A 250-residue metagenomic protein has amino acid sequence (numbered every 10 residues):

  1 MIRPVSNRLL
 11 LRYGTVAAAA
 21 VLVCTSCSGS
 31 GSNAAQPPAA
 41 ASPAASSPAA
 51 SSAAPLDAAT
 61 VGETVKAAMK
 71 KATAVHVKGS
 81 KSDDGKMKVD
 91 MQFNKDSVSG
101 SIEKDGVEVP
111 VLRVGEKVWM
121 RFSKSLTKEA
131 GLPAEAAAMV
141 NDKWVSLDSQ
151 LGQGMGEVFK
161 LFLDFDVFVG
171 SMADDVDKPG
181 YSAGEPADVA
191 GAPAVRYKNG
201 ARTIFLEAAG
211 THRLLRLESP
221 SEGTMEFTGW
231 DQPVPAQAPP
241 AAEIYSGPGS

Functional and structural regions predicted by a protein language model:
M1-Y13: Bacterial Sec-dependent N-terminal signal peptides
R12-V16, V21-K71, E129-D177, V234-S250: N-terminal low-complexity, Pro/Thr-rich disordered segments that flank secretion/membrane-targeting signals
K66-G85, D96-S101: A short, Trp-centered hydrophobic/proline-enriched beta-strand micro-motif
V77-G79, V98-I102, V118-R121, L206 (+2 more regions): Short hydrophobic/aromatic-rich beta-strand segments that constitute the beta-sheet cores of beta-sandwich/beta-barrel
K81-D83, F93-K95, K104-G106, N199-A201 (+2 more regions): A generic beta-sheet turn/junction motif
Q92-L161, G223-M225, G229: An acidic-aromatic
D177-A183: Short acidic, Pro/Gly- and aromatic-enriched capping/linker segments at domain boundaries
E185-E243: Gly/Pro-enriched, hydrophobic low-complexity segments that function as extracytoplasmic propeptides/linkers
